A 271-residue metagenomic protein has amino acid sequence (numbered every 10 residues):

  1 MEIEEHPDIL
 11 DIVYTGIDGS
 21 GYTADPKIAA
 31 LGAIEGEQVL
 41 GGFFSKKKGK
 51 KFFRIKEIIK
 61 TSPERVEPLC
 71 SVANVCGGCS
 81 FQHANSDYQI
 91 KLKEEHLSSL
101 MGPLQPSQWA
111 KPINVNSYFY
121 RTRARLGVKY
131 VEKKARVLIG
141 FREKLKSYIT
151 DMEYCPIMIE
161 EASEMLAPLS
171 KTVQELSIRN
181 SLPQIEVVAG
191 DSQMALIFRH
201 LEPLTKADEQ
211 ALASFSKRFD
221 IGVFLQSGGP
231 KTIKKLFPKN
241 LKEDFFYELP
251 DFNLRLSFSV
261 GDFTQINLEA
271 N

Functional and structural regions predicted by a protein language model:
M1-N271: Accessory RNA-recognition modules of RNA-modification enzymes
